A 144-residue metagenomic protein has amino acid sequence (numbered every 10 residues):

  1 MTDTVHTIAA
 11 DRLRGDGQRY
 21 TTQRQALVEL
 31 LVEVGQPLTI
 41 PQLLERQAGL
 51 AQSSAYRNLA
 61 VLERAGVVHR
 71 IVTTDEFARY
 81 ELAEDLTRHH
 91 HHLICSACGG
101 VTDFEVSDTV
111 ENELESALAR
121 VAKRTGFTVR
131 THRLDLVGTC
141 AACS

Functional and structural regions predicted by a protein language model:
T2-G17: Short, Lys/Arg-enriched N-terminal segment that forms or immediately precedes the first helix of a structured domain
Y20-T22, V34-T39: Short capping segments at the starts of secondary-structure elements
Q25-L30: Pre-recognition alpha-helix immediately N-terminal to the DNA-recognition helix within helix-turn-helix or winged-helix
Q42-R46: A short acidic, leucine-rich amphipathic alpha-helix
S54: Residues in the helix-turn-helix
L59-A60: Short, hydrophobic-biased segments on the C-terminal half of alpha helices that form "recognition helices"
A65-S144: Non-DNA-binding regulatory cores of transcription-related proteins, predominantly C-terminal effector-binding
